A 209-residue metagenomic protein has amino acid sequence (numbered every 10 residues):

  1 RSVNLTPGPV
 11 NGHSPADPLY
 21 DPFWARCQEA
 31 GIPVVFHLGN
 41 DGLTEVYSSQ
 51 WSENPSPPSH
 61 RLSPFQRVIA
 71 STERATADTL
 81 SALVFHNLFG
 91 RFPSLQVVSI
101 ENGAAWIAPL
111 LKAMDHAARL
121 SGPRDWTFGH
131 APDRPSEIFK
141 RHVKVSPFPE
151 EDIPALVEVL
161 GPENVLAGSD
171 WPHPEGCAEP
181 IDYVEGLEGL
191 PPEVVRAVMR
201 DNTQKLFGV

Functional and structural regions predicted by a protein language model:
R1-T79, L83-H86: Active-site gating/metal-coordination segments in enzymes
R1-V3, A30-I32, P93-Q96, P135-V143 (+1 more regions): Short, well-ordered coil/turn segments that N-cap beta-strands
N4, H37, S99-I100, S146 (+1 more regions): Active-site neighborhood of phospho(di)ester-bond hydrolases with catalytic His/Asp-centered motifs
P7-P9, N40-G42, G103-A104, P149 (+1 more regions): Active-site-proximal loop/turn and secondary-structure-junction residues that shape catalytic pockets, frequently
P15, L43-P55, G103-R119, P154-L160 (+1 more regions): Histidine/acidic-residue-rich catalytic or RNA/ligand-binding cores of hydrolases and nuclease-related proteins
V34, L38-G42, V84-S136: Aromatic-lined glycan-binding groove of carbohydrate-active enzymes
R61-T79, V84, G122-P154: Aromatic-anchored helix/helix-loop segment that forms the rim or "lid" of small-molecule/cofactor binding pockets
H86-N87, L95-Q96, A105-W106, R124 (+3 more regions): Mid-to-C-terminal alpha-helical segments outside catalytic/metal-binding sites
